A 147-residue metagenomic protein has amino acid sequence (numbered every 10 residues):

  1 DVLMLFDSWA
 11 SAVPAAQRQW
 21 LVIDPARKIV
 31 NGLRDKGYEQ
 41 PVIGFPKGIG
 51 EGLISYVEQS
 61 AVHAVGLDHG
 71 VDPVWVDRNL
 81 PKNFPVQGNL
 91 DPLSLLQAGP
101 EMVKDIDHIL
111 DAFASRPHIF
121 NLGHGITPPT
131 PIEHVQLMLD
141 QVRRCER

Functional and structural regions predicted by a protein language model:
D1-R147: Active-site loop segments of alpha/beta catalytic cores
